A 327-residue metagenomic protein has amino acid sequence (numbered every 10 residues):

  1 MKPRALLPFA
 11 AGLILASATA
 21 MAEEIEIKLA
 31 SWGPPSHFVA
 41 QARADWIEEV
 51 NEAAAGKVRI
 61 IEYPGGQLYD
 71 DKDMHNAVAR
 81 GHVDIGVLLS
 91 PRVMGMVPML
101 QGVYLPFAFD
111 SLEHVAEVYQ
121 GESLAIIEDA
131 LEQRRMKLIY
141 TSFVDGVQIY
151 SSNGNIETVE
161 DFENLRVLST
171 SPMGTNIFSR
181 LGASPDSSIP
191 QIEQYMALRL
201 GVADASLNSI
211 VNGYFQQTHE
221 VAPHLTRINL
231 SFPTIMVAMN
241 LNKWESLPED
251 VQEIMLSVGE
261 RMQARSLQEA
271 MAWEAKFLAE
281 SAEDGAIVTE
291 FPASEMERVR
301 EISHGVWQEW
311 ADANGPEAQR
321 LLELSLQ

Functional and structural regions predicted by a protein language model:
M1-F9: Bacterial N-terminal signal peptides that target proteins for export
P8-S17: Bacterial N-terminal signal peptides
A18-A22: Sec/Tat signal peptide C-region and signal peptidase I cleavage site
E23-H114, E122-Q327: N-terminal secretory/targeting leader peptides
